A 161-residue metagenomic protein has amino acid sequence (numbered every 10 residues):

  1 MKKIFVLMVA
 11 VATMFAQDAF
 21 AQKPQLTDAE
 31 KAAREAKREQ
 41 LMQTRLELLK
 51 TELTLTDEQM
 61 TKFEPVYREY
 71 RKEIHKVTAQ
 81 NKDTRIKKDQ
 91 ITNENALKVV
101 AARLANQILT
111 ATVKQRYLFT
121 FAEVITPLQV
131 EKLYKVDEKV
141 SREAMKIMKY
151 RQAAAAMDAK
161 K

Functional and structural regions predicted by a protein language model:
M1-D28: Bacterial Sec-dependent N-terminal signal peptides
L7, I74, S141-A144: A structural signal for well-ordered alpha-helices, especially hydrophobic packing surfaces of coiled-coils
V11-A12, P65, K135: Hydrophobic alpha-helical membrane-insertion segments
F20-Q22, K31-R34, E143: Extended hydrophobic/Leu-rich segments
T27-E35, L41-V124: Amphipathic alpha-helical segments
A111, Q115-K161: Amphipathic, charged alpha-helical segments and their helix-to-coil junctions in extracytoplasmic/peripheral assemblies
